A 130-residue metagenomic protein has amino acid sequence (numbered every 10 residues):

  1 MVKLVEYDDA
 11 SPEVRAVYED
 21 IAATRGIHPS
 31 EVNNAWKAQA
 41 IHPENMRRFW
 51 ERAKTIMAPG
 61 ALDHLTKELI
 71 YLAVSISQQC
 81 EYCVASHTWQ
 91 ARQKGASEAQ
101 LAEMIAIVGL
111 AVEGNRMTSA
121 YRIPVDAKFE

Functional and structural regions predicted by a protein language model:
M1-E130: Hydrophobic alpha-helical segments
